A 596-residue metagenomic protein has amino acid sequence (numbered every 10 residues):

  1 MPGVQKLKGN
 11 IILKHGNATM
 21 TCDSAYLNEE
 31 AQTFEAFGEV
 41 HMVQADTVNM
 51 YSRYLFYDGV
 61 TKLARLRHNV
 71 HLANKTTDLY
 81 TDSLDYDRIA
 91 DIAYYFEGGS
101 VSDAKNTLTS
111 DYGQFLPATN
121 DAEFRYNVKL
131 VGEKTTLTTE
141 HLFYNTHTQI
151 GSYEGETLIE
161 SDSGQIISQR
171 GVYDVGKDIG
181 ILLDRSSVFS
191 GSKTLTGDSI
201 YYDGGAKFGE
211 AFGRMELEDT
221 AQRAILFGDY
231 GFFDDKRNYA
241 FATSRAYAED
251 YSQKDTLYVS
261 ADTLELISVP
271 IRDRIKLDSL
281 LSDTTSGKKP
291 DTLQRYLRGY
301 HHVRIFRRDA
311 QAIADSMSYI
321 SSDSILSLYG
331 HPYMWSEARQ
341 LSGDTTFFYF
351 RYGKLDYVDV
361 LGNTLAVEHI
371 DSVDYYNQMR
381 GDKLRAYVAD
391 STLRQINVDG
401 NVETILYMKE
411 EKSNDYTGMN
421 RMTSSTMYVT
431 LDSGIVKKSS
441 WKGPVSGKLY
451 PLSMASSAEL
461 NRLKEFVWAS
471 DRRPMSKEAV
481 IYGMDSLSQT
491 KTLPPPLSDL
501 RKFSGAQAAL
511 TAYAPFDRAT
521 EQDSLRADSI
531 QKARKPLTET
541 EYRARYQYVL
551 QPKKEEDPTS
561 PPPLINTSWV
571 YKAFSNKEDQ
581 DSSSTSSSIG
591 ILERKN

Functional and structural regions predicted by a protein language model:
M1-N596: N-terminal amphipathic/hydrophobic interface segments
